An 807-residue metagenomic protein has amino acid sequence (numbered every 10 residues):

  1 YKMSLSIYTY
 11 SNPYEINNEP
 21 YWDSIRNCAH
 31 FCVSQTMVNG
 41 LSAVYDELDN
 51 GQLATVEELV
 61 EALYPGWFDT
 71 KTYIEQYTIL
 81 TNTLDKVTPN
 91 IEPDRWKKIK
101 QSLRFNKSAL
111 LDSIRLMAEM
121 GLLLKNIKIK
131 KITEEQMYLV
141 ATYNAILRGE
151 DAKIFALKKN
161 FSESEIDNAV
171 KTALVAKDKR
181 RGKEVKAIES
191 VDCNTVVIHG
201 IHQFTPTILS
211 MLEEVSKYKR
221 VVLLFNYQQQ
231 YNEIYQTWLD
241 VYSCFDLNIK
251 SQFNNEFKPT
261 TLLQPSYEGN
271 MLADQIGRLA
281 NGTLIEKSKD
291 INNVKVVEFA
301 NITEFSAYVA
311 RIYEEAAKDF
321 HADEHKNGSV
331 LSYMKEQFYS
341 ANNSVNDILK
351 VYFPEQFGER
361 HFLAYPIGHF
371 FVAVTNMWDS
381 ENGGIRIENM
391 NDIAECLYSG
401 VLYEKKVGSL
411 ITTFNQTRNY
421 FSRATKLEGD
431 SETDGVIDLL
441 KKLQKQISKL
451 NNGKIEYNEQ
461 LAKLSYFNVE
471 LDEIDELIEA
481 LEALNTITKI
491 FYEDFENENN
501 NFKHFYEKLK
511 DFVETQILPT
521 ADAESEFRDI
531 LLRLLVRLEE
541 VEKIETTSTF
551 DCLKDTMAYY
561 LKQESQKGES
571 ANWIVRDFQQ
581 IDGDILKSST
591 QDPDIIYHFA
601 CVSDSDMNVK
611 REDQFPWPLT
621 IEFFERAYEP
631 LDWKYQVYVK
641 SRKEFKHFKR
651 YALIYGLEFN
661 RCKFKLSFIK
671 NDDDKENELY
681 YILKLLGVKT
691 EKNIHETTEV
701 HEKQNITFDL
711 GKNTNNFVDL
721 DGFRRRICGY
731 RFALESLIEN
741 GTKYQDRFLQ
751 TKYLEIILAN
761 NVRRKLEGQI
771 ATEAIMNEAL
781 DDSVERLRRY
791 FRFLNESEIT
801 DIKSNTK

Functional and structural regions predicted by a protein language model:
M3-Q52, E268-K807: Anion-coordinating catalytic cores for phosphoryl-, nucleotidyl-, and glycosidic chemistry
Y8, S190-P206: Conserved P-loop NTPase "ATPase switch" module shared by AAA+ and STAND
H30-C32, V197, R220-N226: Structural recognition of the conserved hydrophobic beta-strand(s) that form the central parallel beta-sheet of P-loop
C32-V191, P206, V401-D434, D438-L450 (+1 more regions): Basic/charged alpha-beta structural segments of nucleotide/phosphate-handling enzymes
T55-E61, L223-Q229, F599-D604, I669: Short loop/turn segments at strand-loop or loop-helix junctions that form parts of catalytic or ligand-binding pockets
T172, K183-A187, E214, R311-D319 (+1 more regions): A generic secondary-structure signal
I188-D192, M211-K219, G656-N660: Short, conserved loop/helix-junction motifs that constitute active-site signature segments in enzyme catalytic cores
L209-K295: Conserved RecA-like helicase ATPase core segment that couples NTP binding/hydrolysis to strand translocation
